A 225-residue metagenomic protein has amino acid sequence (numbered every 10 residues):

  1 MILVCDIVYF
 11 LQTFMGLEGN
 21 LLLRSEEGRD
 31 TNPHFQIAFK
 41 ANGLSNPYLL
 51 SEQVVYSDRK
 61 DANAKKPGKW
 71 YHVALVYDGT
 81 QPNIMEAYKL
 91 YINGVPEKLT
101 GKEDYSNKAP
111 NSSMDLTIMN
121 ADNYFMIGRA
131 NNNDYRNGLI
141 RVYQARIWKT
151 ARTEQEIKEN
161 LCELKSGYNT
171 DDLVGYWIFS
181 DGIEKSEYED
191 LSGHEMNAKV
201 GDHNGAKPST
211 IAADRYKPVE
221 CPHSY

Functional and structural regions predicted by a protein language model:
M1-E195, P208-Y225: Extracellular glycan-associated modules
A198: Active-site-proximal helices and loops of the catalytic beta/alpha 8
D202-A206: Short, highly charge-biased, low-complexity peptide segments
